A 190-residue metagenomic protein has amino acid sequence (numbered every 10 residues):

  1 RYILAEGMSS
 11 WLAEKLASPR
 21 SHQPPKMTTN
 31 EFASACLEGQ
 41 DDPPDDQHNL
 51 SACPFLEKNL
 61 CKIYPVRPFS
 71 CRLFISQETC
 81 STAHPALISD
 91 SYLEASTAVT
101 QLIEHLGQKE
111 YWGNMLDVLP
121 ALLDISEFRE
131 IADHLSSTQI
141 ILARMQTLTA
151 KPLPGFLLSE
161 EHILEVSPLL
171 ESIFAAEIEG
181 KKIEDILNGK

Functional and structural regions predicted by a protein language model:
R1-K190: Short loop/turn segments that flank or connect secondary-structure elements
